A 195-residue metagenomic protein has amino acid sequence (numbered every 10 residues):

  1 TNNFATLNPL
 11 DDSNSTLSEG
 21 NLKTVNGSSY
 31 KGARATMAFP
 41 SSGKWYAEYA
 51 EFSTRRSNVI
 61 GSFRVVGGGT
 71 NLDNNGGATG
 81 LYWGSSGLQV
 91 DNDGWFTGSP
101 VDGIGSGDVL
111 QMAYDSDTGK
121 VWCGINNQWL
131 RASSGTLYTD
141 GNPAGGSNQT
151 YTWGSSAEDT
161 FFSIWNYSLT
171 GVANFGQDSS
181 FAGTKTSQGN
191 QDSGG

Functional and structural regions predicted by a protein language model:
T1-G195: PRY/SPRY (B30.2) beta-sandwich protein-interaction domains and their adjacent Ser/Pro/Gly-rich low-complexity linkers
